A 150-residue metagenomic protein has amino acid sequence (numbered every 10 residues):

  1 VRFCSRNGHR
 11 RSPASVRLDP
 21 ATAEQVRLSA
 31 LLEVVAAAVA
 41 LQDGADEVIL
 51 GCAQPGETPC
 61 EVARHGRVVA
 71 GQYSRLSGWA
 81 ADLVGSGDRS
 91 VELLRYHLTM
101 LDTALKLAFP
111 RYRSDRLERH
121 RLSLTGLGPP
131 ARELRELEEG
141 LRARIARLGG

Functional and structural regions predicted by a protein language model:
V1-A23, G150: Actinobacteria-biased recognition of intrinsically disordered, low-complexity terminal regions
S5, S12-S15, S29, S74-S77 (+4 more regions): Generic serine detector
P20-L83, R119-L148: Alpha-helical segments in soluble extracytoplasmic regions
D82-L124: Long, amphipathic, charge-rich alpha-helical segments that form helical bundles/coiled-coils
